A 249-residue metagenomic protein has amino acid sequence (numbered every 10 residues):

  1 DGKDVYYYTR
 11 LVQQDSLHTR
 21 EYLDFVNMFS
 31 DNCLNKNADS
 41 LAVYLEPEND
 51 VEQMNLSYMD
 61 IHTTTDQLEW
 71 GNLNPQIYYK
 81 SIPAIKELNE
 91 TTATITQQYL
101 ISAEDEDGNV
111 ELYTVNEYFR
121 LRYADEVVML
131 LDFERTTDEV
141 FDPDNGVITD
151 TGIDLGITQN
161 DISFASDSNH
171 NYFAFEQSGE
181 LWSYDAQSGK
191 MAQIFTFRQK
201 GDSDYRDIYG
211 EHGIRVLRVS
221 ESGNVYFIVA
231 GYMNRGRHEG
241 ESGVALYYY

Functional and structural regions predicted by a protein language model:
D1-L73, T151-G189, T196-Q199, D207-H212 (+1 more regions): Core segments of small alpha/beta cavity-forming domains
G2-T19, L112-I162, Q193, Y249: Short beta-strand edge/turn micro-motifs at domain boundaries
T63-N109, G213-E221: Surface-exposed, charged secondary-structure patches
P75-I77, T96-L112, D144-S163, Y205-E211: Short linear interaction motifs
A84-I85, Y118-R120, S163, V216: Short, surface-exposed charged micro-motifs
E106-N109, E139-G146, D185, I194 (+2 more regions): A short, polar/proline- and glycine-enriched secondary-structure boundary/capping micro-motif
Y118, L181-S183, V244-Y248: Hydrophobic beta-strand positions in blades of beta-propellers and related beta-sheet-rich domains
I194-S203, Y249: Sequence/structural signature of beta-propeller blade repeats across diverse families
